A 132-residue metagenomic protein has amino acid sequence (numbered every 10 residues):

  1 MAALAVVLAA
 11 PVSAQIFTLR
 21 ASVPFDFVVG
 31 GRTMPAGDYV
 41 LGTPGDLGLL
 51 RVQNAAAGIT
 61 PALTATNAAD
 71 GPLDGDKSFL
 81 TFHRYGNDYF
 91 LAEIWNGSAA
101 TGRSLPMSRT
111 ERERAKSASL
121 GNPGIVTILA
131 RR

Functional and structural regions predicted by a protein language model:
M1-A9: Bacterial N-terminal signal peptides
A10-A14: Sec/Tat signal peptide C-region and signal peptidase I cleavage site
T18-A21: Short amphipathic
G37-L41: A short tyrosine-centered beta-strand micro-motif
D46-L80: Acidic, aromatic-enriched beta-alpha/helix-loop junctions
N67-R132: Beta-strand-rich cores of mature extracytoplasmic or soluble domains
